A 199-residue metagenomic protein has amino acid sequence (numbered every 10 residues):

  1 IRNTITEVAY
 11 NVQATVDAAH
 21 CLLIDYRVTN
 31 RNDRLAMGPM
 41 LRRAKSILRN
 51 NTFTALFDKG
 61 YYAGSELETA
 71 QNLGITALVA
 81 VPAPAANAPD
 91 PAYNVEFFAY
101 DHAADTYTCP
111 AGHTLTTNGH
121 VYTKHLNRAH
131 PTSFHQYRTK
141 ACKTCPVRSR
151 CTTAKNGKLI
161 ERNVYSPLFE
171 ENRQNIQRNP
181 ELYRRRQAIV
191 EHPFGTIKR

Functional and structural regions predicted by a protein language model:
I1-R199: Anion-binding and metal-coordination hotspots
